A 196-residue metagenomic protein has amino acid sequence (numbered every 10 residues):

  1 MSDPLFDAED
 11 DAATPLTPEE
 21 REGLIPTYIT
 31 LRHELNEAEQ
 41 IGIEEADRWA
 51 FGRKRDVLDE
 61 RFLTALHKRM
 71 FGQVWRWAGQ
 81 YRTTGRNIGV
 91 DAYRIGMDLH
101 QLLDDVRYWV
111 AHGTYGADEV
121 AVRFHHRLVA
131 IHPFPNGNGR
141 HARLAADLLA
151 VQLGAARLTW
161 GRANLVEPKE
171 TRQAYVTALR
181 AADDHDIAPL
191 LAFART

Functional and structural regions predicted by a protein language model:
M1-T196: FIC/Doc superfamily catalytic core
